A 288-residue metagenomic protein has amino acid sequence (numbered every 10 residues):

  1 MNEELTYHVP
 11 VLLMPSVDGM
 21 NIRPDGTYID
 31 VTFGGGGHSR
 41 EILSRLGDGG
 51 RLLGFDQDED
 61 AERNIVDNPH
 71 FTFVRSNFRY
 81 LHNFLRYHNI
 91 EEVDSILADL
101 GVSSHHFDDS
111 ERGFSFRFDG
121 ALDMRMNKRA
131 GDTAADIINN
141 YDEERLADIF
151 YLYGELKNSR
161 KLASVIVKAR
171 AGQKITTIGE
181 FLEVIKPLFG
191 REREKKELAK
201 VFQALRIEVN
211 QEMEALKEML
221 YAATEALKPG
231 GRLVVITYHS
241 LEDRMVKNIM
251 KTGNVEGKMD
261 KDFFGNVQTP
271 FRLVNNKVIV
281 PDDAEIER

Functional and structural regions predicted by a protein language model:
M1-R288: S-adenosyl-L-methionine-dependent methyltransferase catalytic core, i.e., the SAM/SAH-binding region
